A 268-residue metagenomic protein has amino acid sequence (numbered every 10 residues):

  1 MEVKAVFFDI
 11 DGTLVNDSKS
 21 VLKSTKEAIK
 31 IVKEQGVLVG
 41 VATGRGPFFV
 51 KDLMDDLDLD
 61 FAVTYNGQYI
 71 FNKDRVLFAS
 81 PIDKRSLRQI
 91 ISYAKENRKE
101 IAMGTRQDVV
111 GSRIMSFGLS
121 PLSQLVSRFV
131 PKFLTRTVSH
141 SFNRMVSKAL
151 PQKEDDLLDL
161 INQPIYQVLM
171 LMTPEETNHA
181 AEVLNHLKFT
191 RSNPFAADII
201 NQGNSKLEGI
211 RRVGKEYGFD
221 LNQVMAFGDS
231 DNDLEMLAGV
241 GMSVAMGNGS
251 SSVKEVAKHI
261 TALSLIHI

Functional and structural regions predicted by a protein language model:
K4-D17: Asp-based phosphoryl-transfer active-site loop
G12, G67, G228-S230: Active-site metal-binding loops of divalent metal-dependent hydrolases
S18-S20, K26-R128: Active-site phosphate-binding/coordination module
S24, F49-D52, H179, G209 (+2 more regions): Phosphate- and divalent-cation-binding pockets in alpha/beta enzyme and binding domains that engage nucleotide-derived
T43, I210, D220-A262: Acidic, Mg2+-coordinating phosphoryl-transfer loop and its flanking beta/alpha structural elements, shared across
L57-D58, N66, V183-H186, G239-V240 (+1 more regions): Short, structured coil segments at secondary-structure junctions
K99, T105-F227: Conserved acidic, metal-coordinating active-site core of Asp-based, Mg2+-dependent phosphoryl-transfer enzymes
I266-I268: Conserved small/polar residues in nucleotide/adenosyl-binding loops
